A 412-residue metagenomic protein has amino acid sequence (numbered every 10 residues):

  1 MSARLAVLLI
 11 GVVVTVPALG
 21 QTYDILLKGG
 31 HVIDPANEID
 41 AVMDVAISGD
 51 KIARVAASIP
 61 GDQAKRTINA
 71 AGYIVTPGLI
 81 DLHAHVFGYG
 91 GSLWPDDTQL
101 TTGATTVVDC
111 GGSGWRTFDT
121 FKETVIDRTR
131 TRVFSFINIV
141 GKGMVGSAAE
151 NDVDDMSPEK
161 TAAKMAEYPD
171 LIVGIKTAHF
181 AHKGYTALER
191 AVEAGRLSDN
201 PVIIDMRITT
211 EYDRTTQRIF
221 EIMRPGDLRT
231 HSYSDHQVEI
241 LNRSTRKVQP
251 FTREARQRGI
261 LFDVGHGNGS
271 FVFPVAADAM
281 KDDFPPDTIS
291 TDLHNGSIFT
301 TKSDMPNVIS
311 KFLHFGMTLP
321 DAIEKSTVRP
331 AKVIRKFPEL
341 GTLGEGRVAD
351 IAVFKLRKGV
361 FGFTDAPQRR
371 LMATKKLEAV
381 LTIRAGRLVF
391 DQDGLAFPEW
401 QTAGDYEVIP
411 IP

Functional and structural regions predicted by a protein language model:
M1-V7: Bacterial N-terminal signal peptides that target proteins for export
T22-I25, V32-T76: Histidine-rich, glycine-flanked metal-binding segment
G30, V348-T402: C-terminal cap of metal-dependent C-N hydrolases
A70, D96-H179: Divalent-metal coordination cores built from histidine and acidic residues
Y73-D96: Di-metal (Zn2+ and/or Mg2+/Mn2+) metal-binding site signature of metallo-dependent hydrolases with the MBL/beta-CASP
G174-D278, D282-F299: Active-site core of metal-dependent hydrolases
P274-K358: His/Asp/Glu-enriched, well-ordered alpha-helical/loop segment that forms or immediately abuts the divalent-metal
